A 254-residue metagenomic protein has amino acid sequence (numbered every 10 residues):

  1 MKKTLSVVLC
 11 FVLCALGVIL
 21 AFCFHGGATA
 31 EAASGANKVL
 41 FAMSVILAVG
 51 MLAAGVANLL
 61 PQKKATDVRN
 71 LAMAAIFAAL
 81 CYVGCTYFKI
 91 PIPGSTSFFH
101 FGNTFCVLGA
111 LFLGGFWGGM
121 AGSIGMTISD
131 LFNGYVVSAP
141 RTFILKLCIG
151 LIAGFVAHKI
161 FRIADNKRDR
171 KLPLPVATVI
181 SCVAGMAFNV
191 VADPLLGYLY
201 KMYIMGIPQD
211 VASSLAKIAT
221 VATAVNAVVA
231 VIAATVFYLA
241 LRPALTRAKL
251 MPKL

Functional and structural regions predicted by a protein language model:
M1-L254: Loop-helix junctions at membrane interfaces
